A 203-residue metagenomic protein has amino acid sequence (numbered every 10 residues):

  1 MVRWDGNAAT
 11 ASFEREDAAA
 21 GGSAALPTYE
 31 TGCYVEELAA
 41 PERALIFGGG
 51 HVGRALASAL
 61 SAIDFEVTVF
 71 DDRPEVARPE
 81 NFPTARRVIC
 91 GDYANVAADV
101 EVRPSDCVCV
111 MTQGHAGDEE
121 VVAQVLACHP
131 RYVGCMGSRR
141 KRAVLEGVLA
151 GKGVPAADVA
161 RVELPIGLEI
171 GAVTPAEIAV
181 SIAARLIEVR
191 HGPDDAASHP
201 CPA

Functional and structural regions predicted by a protein language model:
M1-D72, V76-I89, R103-C107, V189-A203: Segments forming oxygen-rich coordination pockets for charged ligands
G50-H51, H115-A116, R140: Residue-level detector of alpha-helix initiation sites
A57-A59, N81-F82, E101-V102, E120-Q124 (+1 more regions): Short amphipathic alpha-helical segments
F65, P130, V154: Short phosphate-binding/catalytic loops that engage adenosine nucleotides
F70, C107, T112-Q113, A123-V148: ADP-ribose/adenylate-binding Rossmann-like module
D72-E75, D92-V96, M136-R140: Short, acidic/turn-prone active-site loops that include or flank metal/cofactor- and phosphate-binding residues
A94-P104: Short amphipathic alpha-helix with an adjacent loop that forms part of the alpha/beta core around
M136-A203: Adenosine-phosphate binding glycine-rich loop
